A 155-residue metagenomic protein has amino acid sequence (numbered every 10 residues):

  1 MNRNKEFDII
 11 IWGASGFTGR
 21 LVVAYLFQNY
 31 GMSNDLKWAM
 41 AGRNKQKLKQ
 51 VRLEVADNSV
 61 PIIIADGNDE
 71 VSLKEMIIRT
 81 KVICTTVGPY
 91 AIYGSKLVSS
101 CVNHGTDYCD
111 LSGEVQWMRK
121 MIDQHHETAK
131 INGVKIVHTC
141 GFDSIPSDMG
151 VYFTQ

Functional and structural regions predicted by a protein language model:
E6-Y30: N-terminal Rossmann NAD(P)H-binding glycine-rich loop of SDR-like oxidoreductase domains
D8, D35-W38, P61: Residues at the starts of beta-strands that form the adenosine-phosphate
D8, K81-V82, D107: Structural motif
A24-G31, L53, S99, F153: Short, well-ordered alpha-helices that flank and scaffold nucleotide-derived cofactor binding pockets
G31-K47: Conserved glycine-rich Rossmann-like NAD(P)H-binding loop of the short-chain dehydrogenase/reductase
Q50-N58: Short, conserved SAM-binding/catalytic segment of Class I S-adenosyl-L-methionine-dependent methyltransferases
I63-Y93: Conserved Rossmann-fold cofactor-binding substructure of NAD(P)-dependent oxidoreductases
Y90-Q155: Glycine-/Pro-rich loop/turn segments that contact NAD(P) or position catalytic residues in Rossmann-like domains
